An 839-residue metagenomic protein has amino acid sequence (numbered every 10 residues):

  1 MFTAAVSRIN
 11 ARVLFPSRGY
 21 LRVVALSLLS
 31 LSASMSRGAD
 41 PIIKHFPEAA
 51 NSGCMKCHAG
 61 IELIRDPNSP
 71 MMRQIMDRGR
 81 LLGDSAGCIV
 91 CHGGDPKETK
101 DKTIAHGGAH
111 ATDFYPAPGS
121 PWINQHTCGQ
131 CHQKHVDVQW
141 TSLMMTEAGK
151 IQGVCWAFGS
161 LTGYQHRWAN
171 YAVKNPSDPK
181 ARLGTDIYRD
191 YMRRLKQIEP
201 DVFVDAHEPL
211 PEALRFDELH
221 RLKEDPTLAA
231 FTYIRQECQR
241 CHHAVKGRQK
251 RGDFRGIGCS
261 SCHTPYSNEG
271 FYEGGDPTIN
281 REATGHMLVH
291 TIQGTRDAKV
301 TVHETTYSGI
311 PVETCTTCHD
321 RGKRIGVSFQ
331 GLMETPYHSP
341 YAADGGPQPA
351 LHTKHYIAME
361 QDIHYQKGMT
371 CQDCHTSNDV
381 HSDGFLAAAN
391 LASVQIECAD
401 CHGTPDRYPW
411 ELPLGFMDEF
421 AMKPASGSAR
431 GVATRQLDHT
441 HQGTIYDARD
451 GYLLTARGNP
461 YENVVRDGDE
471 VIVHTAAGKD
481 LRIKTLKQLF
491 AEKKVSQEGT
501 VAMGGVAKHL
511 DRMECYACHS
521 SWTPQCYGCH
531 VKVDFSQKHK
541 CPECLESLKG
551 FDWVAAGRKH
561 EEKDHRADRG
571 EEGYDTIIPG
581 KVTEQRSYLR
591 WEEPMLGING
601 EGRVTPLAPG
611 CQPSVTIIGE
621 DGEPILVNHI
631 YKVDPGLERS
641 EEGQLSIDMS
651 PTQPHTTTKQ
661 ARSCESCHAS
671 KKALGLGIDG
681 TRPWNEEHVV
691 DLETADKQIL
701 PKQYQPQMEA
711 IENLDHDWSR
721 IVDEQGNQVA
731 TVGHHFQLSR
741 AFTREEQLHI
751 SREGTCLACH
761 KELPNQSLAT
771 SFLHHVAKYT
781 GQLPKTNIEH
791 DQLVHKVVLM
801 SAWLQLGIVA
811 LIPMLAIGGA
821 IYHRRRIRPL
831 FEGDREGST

Functional and structural regions predicted by a protein language model:
M1-G19: N-terminal secretory signal peptides that target proteins for export/translocation
R22-S32: Bacterial N-terminal signal peptides
A39-N68, G83-S85, W140: Mature N-terminal segment immediately following signal peptide/propeptide cleavage in secreted/periplasmic
P41-F46, G60, G119-Q395, D400-R512 (+3 more regions): Extended surface/linker regions that mediate inter-domain or inter-protein docking in multi-component redox
R65-S85, K102-P121, L143-K150, F254-S260 (+4 more regions): Gly/Gly-Pro-rich "capping" loops immediately C-terminal to redox-active cysteine motifs in periplasmic/lumenal
C515-D568: Long, well-ordered mid-to-C-terminal structural blocks that present hydrophobic/aromatic surfaces
F772-L804: Short, aromatic-rich amphipathic segments at membrane interfaces that lie adjacent to a transmembrane helix or signal
I827-T839: Cytoplasmic C-terminal tails of single-pass
